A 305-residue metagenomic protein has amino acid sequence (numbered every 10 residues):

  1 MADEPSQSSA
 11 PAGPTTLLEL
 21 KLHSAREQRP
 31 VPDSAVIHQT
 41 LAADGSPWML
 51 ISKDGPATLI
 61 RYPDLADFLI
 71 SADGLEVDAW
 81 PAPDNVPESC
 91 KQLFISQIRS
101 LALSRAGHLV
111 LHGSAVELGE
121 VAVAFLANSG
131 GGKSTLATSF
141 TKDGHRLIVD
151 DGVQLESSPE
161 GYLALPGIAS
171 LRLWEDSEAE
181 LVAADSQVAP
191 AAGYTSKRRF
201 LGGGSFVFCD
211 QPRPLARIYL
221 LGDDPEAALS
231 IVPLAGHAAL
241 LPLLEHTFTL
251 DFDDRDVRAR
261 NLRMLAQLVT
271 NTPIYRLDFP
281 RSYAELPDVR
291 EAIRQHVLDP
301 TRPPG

Functional and structural regions predicted by a protein language model:
M1-N85, E291-G305: Long, basic/Gly/Ser/Thr-rich N-terminal segments that mediate initial subcellular attachment or targeting
A2-T15, S114, L118-N128, D143-G305: Glycine-rich, often acidic-flanked micro-motifs that create phosphate/phosphodiester-binding or positioning elements
S52, I95-R99, F200: Short Pro/Gly-enriched beta-strand edge/turn motifs at strand-loop
I60, H108, V257-R260: Short secondary-structure boundary/capping elements
Y62-A122: Extreme N-terminal, non-catalytic leader segments that precede Walker-type/kinase nucleotide-binding cores
K133: Conserved lysine of the Walker
L136-A137: Post-Walker A alpha-helix
F140: Aromatic pocket-lining residues of Rossmann-like dinucleotide-binding sites
